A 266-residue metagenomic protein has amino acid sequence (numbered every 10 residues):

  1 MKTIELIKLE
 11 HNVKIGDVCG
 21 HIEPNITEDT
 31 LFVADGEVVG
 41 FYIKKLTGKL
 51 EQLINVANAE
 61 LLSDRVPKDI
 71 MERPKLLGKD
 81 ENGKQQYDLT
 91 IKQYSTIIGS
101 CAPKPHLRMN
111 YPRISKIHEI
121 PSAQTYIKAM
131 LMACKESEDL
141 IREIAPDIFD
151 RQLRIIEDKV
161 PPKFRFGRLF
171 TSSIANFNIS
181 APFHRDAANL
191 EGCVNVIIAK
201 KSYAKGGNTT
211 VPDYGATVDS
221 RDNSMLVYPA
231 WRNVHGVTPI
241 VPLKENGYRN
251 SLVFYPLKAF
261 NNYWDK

Functional and structural regions predicted by a protein language model:
M1-C193, K201, V218, T238-K266: Fe(II)/2-oxoglutarate oxygenase catalytic core
V194-V196, G207, S224, H235 (+1 more regions): Residue-level detector of short, conserved catalytic/binding motifs and their immediate flanks
I198, V218-V234: Conserved metal-binding segment of the jelly-roll/cupin
K200, V211-D213, Y228-A230, F254-Y255: Short His-Asn-centered micro-motif
K200-R221: A short beta-strand-loop-beta hairpin characteristic of the jelly-roll/cupin
T209, Y228, V234-P242: Short beta-strand His + acidic residue motifs that chelate non-heme Fe in jelly-roll/DSBH and cupin folds
